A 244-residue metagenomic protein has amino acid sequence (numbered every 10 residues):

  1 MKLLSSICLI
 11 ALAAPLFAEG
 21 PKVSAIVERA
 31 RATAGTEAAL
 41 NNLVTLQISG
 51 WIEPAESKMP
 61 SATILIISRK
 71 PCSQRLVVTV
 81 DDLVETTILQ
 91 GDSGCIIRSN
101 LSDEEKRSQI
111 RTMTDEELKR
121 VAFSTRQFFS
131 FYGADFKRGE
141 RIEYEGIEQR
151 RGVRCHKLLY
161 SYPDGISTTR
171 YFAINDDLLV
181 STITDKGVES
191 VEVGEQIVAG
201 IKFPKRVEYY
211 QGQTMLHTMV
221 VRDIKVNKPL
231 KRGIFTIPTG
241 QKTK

Functional and structural regions predicted by a protein language model:
M1-L9: Sec-dependent signal peptide recognition, specifically the positively charged N-region followed immediately by
E19, A25-D103, E143-Y144, Y162: N-terminal mature ectodomain segment of secretory-pathway/periplasmic proteins
E19-E28, A32, S93-I166, L230 (+1 more regions): Flexible, processing/modification-adjacent segments and terminal tails in exported/periplasmic/extracellular proteins
I52-M59, R75-V80, T125-E140, L159-P163 (+1 more regions): Short, solvent-exposed secondary-structure boundary motifs
A62-L65, T86-G91, E105-E116, Y171-F172 (+2 more regions): Short amphipathic beta-strand/extended segments with alternating polar/hydrophobic composition
L83, I147-P238: Gly/Pro-enriched, hydrophobic low-complexity segments that function as extracytoplasmic propeptides/linkers
